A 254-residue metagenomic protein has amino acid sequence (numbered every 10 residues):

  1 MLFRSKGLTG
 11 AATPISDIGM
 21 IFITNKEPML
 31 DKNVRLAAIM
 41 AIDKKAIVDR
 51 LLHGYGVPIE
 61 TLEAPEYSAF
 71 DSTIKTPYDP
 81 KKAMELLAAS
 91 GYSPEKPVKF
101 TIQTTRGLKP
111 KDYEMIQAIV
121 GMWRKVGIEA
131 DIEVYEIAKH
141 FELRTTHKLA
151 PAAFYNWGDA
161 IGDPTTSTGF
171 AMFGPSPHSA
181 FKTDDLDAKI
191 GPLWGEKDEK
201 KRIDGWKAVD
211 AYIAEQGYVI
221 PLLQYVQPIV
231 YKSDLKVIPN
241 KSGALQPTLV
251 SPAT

Functional and structural regions predicted by a protein language model:
M1: Residue-level detector of conserved catalytic or cofactor/ligand-binding positions in enzyme active sites
R4-T13, F22-K32, S68-K82, Y92-P97 (+3 more regions): Short, solvent-exposed loop/beta-turn-alpha elements that line the ligand-binding surface or hinge of extracytoplasmic
G10-T13, G19-I23, M40, D49 (+5 more regions): Structural recognition of the beta-strand scaffold that forms the well-ordered cores of secreted hydrolase catalytic
S16-G19, E27-M29, K44-I47, G56-P58 (+6 more regions): Solvent-exposed loop/turn segments at secondary-structure junctions within structured extracellular/periplasmic domains
L30-G121, K125, A208: Append "and occasionally in soluble cytosolic enzymes with long acidic Gly/Pro-rich linkers
A88-D159, F173, E199: Ligand/substrate-recognition segments at binding pockets and active sites
I190-L193, E199-A214: Short amphipathic alpha-helical coiled-coil/interface segments
